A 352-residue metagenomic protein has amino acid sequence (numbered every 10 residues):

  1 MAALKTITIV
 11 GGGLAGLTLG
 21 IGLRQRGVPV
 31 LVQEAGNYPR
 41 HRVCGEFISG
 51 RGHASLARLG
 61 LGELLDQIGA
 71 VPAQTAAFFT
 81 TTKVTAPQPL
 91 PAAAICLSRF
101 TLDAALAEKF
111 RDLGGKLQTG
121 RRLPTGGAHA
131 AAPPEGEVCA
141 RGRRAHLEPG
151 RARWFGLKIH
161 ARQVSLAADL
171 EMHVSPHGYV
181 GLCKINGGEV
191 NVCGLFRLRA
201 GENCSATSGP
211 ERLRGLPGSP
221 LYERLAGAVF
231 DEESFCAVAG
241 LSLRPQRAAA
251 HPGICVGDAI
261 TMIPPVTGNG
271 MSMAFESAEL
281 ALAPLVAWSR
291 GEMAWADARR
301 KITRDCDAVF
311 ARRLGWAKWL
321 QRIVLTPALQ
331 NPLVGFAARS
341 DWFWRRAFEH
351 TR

Functional and structural regions predicted by a protein language model:
A2-A15: Beta1/beta-strand and adjacent pyrophosphate-binding region of the FAD-binding site in flavoprotein oxidoreductases
V10, I21-C44: Glycine-rich FAD pyrophosphate-binding loop
G13-L14, Y38-P39, T101: Residue-level detector of alpha-helix initiation sites
N37-A57: Conserved N-terminal glycine-rich FAD pyrophosphate-binding loop of Rossmann-like flavoproteins
R51-A105: A conserved beta-strand/loop capping segment in the N-terminal third of enzymes that catalyze redox or closely related
I68, A152, N203-L285, S289-R290: FAD/FMN-dependent oxidoreductases across multiple families
A104-G227: Predominantly flavin-linked oxidoreductase catalytic cores and closely associated redox partners
A283-R352: C-terminal helical "tail/cap" subdomain of flavin- and related membrane-associated enzymes
